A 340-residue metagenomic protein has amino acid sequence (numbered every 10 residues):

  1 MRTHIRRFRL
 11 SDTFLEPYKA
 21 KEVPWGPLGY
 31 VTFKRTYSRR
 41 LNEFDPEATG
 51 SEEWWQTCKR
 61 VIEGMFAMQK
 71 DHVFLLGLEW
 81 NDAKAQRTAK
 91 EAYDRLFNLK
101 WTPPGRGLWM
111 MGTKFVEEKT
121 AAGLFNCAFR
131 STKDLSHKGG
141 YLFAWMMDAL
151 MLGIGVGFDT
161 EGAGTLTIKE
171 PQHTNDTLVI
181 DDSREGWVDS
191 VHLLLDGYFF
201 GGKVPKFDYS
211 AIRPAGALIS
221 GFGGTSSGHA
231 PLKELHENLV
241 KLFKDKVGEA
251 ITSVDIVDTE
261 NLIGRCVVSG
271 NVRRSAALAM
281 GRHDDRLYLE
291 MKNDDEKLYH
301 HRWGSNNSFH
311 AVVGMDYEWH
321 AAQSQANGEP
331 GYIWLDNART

Functional and structural regions predicted by a protein language model:
M1-T340: Extended catalytic cores of very large enzyme megasubunits
